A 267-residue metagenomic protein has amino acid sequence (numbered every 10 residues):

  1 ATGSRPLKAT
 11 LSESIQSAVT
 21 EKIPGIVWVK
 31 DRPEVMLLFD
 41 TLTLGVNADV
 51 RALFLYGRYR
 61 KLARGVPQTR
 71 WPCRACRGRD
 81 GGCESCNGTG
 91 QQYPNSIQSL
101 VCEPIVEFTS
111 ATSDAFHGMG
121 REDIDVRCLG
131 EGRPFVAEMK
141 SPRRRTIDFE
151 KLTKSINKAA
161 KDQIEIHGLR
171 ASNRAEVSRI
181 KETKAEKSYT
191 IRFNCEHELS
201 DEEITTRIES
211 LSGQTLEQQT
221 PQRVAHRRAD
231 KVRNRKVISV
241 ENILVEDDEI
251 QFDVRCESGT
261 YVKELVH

Functional and structural regions predicted by a protein language model:
A1-H267: Non-catalytic RNA-recognition surface used by pseudouridine synthases
